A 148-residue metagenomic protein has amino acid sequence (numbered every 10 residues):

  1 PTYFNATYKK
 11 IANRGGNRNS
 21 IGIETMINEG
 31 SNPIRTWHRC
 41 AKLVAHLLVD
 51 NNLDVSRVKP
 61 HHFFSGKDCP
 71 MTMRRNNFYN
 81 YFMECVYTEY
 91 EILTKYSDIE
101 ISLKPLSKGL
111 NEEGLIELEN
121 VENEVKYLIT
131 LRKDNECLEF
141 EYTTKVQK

Functional and structural regions predicted by a protein language model:
P1-N17: N-terminal catalytic cores of peptidoglycan-degrading enzymes
P1-T2, A6, N77, C85-T88 (+3 more regions): Intrinsically disordered, low-complexity segments enriched in small/polar residues
T7, I21, F63, P70 (+3 more regions): Intrinsic disorder/low-complexity detector
N13-R14, F64, S107, E112: Intrinsically disordered, low-complexity segments enriched in small/polar residues
R18-G22, M26-T94: Basic/polar, cationic surfaces and motifs that engage anionic cell-wall and phosphate/carboxylate ligands
L93-K148: Beta-rich interaction/scaffold domains
